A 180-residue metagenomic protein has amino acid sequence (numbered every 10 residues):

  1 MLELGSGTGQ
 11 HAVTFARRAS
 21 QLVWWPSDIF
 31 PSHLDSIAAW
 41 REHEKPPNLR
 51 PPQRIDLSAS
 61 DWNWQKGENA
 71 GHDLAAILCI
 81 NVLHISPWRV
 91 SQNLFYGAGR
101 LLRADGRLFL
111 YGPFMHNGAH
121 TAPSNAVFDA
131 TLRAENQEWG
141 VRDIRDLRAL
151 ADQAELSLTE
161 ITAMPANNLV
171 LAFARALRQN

Functional and structural regions predicted by a protein language model:
L2, Q10-W64: Class I SAM-dependent methyltransferase SAM/SAH-binding core
G7: Conserved glycine-rich SAM-binding loop
L78: A conserved beta-strand element that flanks and buttresses the S-adenosyl-L-methionine
I85-A98: A short, conserved alpha-helix within the catalytic core of class I
D105-F114: Conserved beta-strand signature within the Rossmann-like core of class I S-adenosyl-L-methionine
T121-R145: Conserved Class I S-adenosyl-L-methionine
L156-N180: Core SAM-dependent methyltransferase catalytic element
